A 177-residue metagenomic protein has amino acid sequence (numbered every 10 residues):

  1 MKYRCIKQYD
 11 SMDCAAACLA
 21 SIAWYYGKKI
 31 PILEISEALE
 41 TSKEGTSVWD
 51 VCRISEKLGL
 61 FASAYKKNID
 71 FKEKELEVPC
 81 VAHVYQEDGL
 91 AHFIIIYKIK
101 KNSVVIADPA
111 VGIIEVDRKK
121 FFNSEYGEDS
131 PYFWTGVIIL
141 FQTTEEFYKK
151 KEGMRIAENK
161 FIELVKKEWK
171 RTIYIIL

Functional and structural regions predicted by a protein language model:
M1-I69, L76, L90, K100: Cysteine-nucleophile protease catalytic domains, especially the papain-like/related folds used in DUB/UBL proteases
L39-T46, E73-Y174: Noncatalytic regulatory segments and standalone regulatory/sensor domains
N68, I175-I176: Residue-level recognition of transmembrane alpha-helices in multi-pass small-molecule transporters/permeases
